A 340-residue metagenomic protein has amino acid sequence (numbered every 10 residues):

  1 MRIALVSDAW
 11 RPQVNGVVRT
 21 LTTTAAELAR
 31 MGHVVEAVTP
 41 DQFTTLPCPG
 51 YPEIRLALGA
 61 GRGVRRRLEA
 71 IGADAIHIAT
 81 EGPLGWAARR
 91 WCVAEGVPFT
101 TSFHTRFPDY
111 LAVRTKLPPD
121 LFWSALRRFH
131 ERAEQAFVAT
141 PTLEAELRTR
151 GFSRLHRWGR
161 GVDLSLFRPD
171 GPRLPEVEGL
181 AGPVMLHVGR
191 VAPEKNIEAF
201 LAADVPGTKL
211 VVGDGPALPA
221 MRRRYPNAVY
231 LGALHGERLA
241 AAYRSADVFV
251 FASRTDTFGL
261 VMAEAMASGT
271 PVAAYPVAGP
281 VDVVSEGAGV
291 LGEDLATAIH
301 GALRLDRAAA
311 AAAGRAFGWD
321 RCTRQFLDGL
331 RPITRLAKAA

Functional and structural regions predicted by a protein language model:
P98-T100, D109-R128: Nucleotide-sugar donor phosphate/pyrophosphate-binding loop at the beta->alpha transition of glycosyltransferases
S124-P172, L180: Donor nucleotide-sugar binding/catalytic pocket of nucleotide-sugar-dependent glycosyltransferases
H130, A241-A246, F326: Short alpha-helical donor nucleotide-sugar binding micro-motif in glycosyltransferases
P172-P175, R304-A339: A charged, aromatic-enriched C-terminal amphipathic alpha-helix characteristic of glycosyltransferases across folds
E176-L210: Conserved donor-binding/catalytic core segment of Leloir-type glycosyltransferases
P219-R238: Nucleotide-activated donor-binding/catalytic signature segment of Leloir-type glycosyltransferases, i.e., the conserved
R254: Aromatic "clamp/platform" in nucleotide-sugar-dependent glycosyltransferases that forms part of the donor/acceptor
M262, A267, P271-A274: Short hydrophobic beta-strand element within catalytic cores of glycosyltransferases and related nucleotide-activated
